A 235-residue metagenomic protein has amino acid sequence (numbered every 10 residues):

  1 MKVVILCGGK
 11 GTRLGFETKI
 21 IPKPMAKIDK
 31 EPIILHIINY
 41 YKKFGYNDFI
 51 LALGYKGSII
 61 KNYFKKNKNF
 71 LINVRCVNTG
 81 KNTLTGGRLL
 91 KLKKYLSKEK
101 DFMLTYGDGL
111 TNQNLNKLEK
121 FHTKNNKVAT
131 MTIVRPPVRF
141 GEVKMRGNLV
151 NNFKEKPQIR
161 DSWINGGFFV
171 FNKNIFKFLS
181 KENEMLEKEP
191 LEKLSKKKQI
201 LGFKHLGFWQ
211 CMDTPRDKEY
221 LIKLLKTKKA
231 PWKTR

Functional and structural regions predicted by a protein language model:
M1-K19: N-terminal nucleotide-binding beta1-loop-alpha1 segment
K2-I5, K27, E31-Y106, K117 (+2 more regions): Conserved N-terminal catalytic core of the sugar/cofactor nucleotidyltransferase
K10, G107-G109: Active-site metal-binding loops of divalent metal-dependent hydrolases
K10, I21, K56, P136 (+1 more regions): A generic "binding-loop/recognition-motif" signal
I34, I60, L92, D108 (+4 more regions): Residue-level signal for inorganic ion chemistry
F102-M103, L110, N116-T123, P136-V138 (+1 more regions): Catalytic-core segments of class I nucleotidyltransferases/pyrophosphorylases that form NMP-activated intermediates
N125-R135: A short, conserved acidic/glycine-rich loop-to-beta-strand motif that forms the donor nucleotide-sugar/metal
